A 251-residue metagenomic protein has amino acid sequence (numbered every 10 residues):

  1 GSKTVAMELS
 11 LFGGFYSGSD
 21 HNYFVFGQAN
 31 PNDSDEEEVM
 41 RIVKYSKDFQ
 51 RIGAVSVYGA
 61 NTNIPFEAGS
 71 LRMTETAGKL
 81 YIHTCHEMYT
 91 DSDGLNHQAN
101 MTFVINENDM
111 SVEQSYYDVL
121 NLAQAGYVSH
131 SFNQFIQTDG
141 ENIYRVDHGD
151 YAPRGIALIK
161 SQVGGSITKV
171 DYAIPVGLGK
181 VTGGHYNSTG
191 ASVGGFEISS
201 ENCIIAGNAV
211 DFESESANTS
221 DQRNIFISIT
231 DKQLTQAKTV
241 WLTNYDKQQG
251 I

Functional and structural regions predicted by a protein language model:
G1, E37-F49, L95-S111, G155-G165 (+1 more regions): Beta-propeller blade signature
S2-P31, S56-T62, Y245: Blade-loop segments of beta-propeller domains
S2-V5, R51-N63, E113-A123, G179-H185 (+1 more regions): A short beta-strand motif characteristic of beta-propeller blades
E8-G18, N63-M73, N121-T138, V181-I198 (+1 more regions): Repeated scaffold domains used in trafficking and secretory/extracellular systems, primarily beta-propellers
D20-V25, G78-H83, G140-R145, E201-A206: Entry beta-strands of beta-propeller and related beta-repeat scaffolds
A29-D35, E87-D93, G149-R154, V210-N218: Short glycine/acidic-enriched loop and turn motifs that connect beta-strands
E37-R41, R51-T76, C85-N100, D118-N121: Asp-box/WD-like beta-propeller blade repeats and closely related beta-sheet repeat scaffolds
V193-G194, N202-F226, D246-I251: Loop/turn-rich, solvent-exposed surfaces of beta-rich toroidal or solenoidal domains
